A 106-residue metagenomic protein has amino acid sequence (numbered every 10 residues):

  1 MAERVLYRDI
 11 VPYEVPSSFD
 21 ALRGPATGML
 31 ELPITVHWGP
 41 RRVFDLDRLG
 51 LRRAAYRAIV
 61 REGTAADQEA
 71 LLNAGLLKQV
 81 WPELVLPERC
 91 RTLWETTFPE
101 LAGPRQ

Functional and structural regions predicted by a protein language model:
M1-Q106: Long, compositionally biased intrinsically disordered regulatory segments in eukaryotic proteins
